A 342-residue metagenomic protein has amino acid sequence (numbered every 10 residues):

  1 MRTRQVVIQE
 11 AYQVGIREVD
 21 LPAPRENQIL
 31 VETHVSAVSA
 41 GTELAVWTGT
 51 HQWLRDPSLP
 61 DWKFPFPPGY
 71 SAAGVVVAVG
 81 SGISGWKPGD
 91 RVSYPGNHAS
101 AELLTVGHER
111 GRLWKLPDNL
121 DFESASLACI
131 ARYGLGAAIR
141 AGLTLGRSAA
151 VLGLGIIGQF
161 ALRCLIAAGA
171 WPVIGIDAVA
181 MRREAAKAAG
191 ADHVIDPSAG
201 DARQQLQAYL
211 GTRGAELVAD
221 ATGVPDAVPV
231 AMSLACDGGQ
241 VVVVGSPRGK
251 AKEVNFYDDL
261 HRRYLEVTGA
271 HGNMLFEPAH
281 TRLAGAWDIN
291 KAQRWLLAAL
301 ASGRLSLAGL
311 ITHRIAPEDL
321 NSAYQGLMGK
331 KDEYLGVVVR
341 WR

Functional and structural regions predicted by a protein language model:
V19-A72: N-terminal glycine-rich beta->alpha transition that marks the start or flank of a dinucleotide-binding site
S71-G96: A glycine-/small-residue-rich N-terminal strand-loop-strand element that serves as the cofactor-binding glycine loop
G96-H108: A structural motif shared across PLP-dependent enzymes of the aminotransferase-like
D121-G200, Q204: Mid-domain Rossmann-like dinucleotide-binding core that forms the NAD(H)/NADP(H) cofactor-binding site
L143, A189-T268: Glycine-rich cofactor phosphate-binding loops and adjacent beta1-alpha1 units of small-molecule cofactor enzyme domains
R203-A208, T212, N255-I311, S322: C-terminal substrate-binding/catalytic core of Rossmann-like NAD(P)-dependent dehydrogenases/reductases
T212, V242, G249, E253 (+3 more regions): C-terminal capping/lid region of NAD(P)-dependent oxidoreductase domains
